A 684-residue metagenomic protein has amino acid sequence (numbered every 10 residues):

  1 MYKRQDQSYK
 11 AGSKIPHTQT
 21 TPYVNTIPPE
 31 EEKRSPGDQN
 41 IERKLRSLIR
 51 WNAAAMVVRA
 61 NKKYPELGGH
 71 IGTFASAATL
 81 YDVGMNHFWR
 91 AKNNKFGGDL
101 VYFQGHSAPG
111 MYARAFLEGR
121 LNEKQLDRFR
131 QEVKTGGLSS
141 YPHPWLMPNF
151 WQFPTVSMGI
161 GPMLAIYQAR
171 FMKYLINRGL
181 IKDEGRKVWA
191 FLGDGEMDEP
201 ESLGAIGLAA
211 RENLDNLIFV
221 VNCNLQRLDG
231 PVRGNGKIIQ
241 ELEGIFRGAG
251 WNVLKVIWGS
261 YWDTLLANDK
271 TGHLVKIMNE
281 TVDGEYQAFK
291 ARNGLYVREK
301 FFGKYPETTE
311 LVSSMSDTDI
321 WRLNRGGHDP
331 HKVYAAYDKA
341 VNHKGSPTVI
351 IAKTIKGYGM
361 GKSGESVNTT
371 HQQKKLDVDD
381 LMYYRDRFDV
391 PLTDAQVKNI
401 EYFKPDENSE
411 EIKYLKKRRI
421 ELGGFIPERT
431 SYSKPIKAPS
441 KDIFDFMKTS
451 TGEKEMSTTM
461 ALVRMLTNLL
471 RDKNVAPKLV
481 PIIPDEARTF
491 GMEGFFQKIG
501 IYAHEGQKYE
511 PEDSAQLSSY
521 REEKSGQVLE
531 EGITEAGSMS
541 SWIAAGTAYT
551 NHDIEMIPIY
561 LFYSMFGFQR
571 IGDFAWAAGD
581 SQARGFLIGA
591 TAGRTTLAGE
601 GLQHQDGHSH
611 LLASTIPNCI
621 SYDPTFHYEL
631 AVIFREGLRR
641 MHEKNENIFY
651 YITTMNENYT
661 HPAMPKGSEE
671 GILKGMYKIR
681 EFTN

Functional and structural regions predicted by a protein language model:
K3-M85, F191-L192, E196, P200 (+3 more regions): Conserved acidic/glycine
G37, I41-L45, I49, A53-K62 (+7 more regions): Cofactor-binding active-site loop characterized by glycine-rich and histidine/acidic residues
E66-H70, G98-V101, Q152-P154, I181-E199 (+5 more regions): A short, small-residue-rich loop immediately preceding and capping a beta-strand
G105-P109, E132-V133, R186, L192-E199 (+9 more regions): Acidic, glycine-rich active-site loops and adjacent beta-strand->loop/helix elements that engage anionic groups
Y112-F116, I176, M197-G204, L228-G234 (+9 more regions): Short acidic, glycine/serine/threonine-rich loops at helix termini
R120-T135, A210-N224, E243-V253, E505 (+1 more regions): A glycine-rich helix N-cap at a beta->alpha junction
F171, I176-G179, R464-L469, S514-G526 (+3 more regions): Glycine-/acidic-rich phosphate or pyrophosphate-binding loops and their flanking alpha/beta elements
G357, K375, K508-S518, F574-I588 (+2 more regions): Flexible glycine/proline-rich, aromatic-decorated loop/lid segments
